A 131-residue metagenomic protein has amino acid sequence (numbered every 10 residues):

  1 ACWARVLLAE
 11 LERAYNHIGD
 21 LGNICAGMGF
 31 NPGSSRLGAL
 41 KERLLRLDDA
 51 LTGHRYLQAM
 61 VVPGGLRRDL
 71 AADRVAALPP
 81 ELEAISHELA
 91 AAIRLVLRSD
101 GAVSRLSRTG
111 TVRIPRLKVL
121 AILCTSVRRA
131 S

Functional and structural regions predicted by a protein language model:
A1-S131: Active-site bordering "gate/hinge" segments that shape substrate access to catalytic or cofactor-binding pockets
